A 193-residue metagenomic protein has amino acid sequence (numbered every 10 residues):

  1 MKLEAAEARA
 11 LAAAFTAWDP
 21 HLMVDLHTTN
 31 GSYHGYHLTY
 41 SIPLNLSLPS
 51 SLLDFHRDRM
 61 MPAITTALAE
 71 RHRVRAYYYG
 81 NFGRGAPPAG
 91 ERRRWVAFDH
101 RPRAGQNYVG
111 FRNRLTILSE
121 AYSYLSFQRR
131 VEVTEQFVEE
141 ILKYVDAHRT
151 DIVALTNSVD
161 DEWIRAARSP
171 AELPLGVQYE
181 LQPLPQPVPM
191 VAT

Functional and structural regions predicted by a protein language model:
M1-R103: Active-site/substrate-binding loop(s) of hydrolase catalytic cores
A76, N81-T193: Hard-cation-handling environments
